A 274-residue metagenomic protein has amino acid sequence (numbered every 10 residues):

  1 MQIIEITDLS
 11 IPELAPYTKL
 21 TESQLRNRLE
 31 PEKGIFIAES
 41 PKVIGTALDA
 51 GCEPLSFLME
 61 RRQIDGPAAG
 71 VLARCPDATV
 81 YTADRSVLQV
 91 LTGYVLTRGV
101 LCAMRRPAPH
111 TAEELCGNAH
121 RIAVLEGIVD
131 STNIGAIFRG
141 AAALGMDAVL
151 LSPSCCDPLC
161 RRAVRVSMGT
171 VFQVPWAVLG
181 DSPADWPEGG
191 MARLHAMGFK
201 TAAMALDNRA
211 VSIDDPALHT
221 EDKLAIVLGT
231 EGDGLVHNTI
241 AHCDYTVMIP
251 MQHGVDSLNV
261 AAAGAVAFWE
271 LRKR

Functional and structural regions predicted by a protein language model:
M1-P67, C155-C156: Boundary-proximal intrinsically disordered activation/regulatory segments immediately upstream of a helical core
I3-S10, T79-D84, P175-W186: Short acidic-hydrophobic, aromatic-tinged amphipathic segments that line or gate anion-handling sites
G66-D77, T239: Short, aromatic/basic amphipathic alpha-helical patches
R74-G93: A glycine-rich helix N-cap at a beta->alpha junction
C102, G140-L144, P158-F172, H237-R274: Structured adenosyl-cofactor binding patch, chiefly the S-adenosyl-L-methionine
P107-R209: RNA substrate-binding interface of SAM-dependent RNA methyltransferases
A202-H253: Active-site/ligand-binding-proximal alpha/beta "capping" segment
